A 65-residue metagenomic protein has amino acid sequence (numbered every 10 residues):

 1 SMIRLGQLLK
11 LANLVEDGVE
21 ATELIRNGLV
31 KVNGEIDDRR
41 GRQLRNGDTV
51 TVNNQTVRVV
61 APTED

Functional and structural regions predicted by a protein language model:
I3-N46: A basic, amphipathic helix-loop patch mediating RNA/tRNA/ribosome contacts
D37-D65: C-terminal structural segments of small proteins and small subunits
